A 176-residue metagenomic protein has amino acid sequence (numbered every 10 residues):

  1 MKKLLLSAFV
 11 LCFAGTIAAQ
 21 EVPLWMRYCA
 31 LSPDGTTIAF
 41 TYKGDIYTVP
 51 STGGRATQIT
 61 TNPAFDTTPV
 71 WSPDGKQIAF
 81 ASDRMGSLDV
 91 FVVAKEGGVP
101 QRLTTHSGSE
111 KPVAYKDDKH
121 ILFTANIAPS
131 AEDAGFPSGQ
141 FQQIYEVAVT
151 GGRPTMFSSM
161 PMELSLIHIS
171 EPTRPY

Functional and structural regions predicted by a protein language model:
A19-M26, P50-T67, S82, V92-S109 (+2 more regions): Multi-bladed beta-propeller domains
E21-V49: Beta-strand-rich domains and repeat architectures in extracellular enzymes and scaffolds, especially beta-propellers
P33-D34, P73-D74, K116-D117: Residue-level detector of Asp-centered blade-edge/turn motifs that repeat once per structural unit in beta-propeller
I38, I78-A79, I121-L122: Hydrophobic beta-strand positions that form the internal "hydrophobic ladder" of WD40/Gbeta-like beta-propeller blades
D45-Y47, R84-S87, A128-A131: Short glycine/acidic-enriched loop and turn motifs that connect beta-strands
T124-Q140, R174: Short, conserved, GDST-rich strand-edge loop motifs in beta-rich repeat architectures
I167-Y176: Single conserved hydrophobic/aromatic residue that forms the stacking wall/gate of nucleotide- or nucleobase-binding
